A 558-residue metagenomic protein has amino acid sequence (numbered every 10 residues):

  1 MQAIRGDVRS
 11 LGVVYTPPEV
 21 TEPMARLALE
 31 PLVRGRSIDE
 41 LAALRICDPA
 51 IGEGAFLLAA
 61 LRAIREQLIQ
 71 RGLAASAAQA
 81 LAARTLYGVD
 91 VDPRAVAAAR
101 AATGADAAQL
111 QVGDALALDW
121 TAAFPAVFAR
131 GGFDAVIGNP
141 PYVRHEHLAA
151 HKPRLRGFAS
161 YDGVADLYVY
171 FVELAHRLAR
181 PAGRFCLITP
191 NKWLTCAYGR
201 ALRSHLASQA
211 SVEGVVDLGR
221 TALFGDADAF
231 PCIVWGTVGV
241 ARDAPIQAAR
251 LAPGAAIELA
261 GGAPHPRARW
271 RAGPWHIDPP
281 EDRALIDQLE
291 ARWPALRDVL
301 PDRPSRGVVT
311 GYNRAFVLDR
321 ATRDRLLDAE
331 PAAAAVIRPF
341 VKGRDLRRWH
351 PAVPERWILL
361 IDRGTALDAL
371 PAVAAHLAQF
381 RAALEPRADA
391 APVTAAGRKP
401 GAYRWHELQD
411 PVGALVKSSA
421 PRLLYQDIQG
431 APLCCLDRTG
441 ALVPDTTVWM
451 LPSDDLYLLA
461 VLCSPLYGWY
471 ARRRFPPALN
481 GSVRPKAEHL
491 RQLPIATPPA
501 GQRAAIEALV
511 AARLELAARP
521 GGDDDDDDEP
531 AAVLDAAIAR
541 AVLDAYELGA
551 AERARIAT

Functional and structural regions predicted by a protein language model:
M1-R36, A335-F340, P351, R398-H406 (+1 more regions): Class I S-adenosyl-L-methionine
Y15-E19, I51-L58, R62-I69, V91-R100 (+4 more regions): Signature of N6-adenine DNA methyltransferases within the class I
P23-L32, A59-Q67, R94, A98-A102 (+15 more regions): Generic, well-ordered alpha-helical scaffold segments in large soluble proteins
G35-A42, A63-T85, G104-Q109: Flexible phosphate/Mg2+-sensing switch loops adjacent to catalytic phosphate-binding sites
I46, I51, G132, R271 (+3 more regions): Non-catalytic DNA-recognition/assembly elements of restriction-modification systems
L86-D90: Conserved SAM-binding motif I beta-strand of class I
V169, A256, P264-A504: Polybasic, glycine- and aromatic-enriched phosphate-binding surface used to engage nucleic acids
